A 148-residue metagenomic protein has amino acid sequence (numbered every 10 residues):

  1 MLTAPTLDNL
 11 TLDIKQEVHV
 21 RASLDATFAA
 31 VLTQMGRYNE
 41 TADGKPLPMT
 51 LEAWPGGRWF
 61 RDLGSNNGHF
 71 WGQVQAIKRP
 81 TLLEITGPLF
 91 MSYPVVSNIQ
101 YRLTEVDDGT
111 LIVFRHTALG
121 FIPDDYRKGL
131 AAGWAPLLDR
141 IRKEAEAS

Functional and structural regions predicted by a protein language model:
M1-K15: Short acidic N-proximal helix/loop "leader" segments that mark the beginning of a domain or an inter-domain linker
K15, A22, T33-F70, P80-L82: Short beta-edge strand/loop motif at the mouth of beta-sheet-based domains
K15-Q16, G129: Alpha-helical scaffold segments that form or flank carboxylate-/histidine-based iron centers
M49-T50, F60, G64-D107, T117-G120 (+1 more regions): Hydrophobic-ligand binding "helix-grip"
I112-H116: Short, well-ordered beta-strand elements
A118-S148: A conserved amphipathic terminal alpha-helix motif
